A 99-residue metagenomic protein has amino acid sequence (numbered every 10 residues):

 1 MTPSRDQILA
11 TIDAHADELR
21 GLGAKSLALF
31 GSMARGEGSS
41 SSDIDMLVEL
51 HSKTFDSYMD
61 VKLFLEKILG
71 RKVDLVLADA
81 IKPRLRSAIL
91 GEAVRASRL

Functional and structural regions predicted by a protein language model:
M1-S26, A34-S40, H51-L99: Catalytic core of pol beta-like nucleotidyltransferases
L29: Conserved histidines in hydrophobic membrane contexts and catalytic metal-binding motifs
D45-V48: Short beta-strand->loop micro-motif that forms the acidic, two-metal-ion catalytic signature in nucleotide-processing
